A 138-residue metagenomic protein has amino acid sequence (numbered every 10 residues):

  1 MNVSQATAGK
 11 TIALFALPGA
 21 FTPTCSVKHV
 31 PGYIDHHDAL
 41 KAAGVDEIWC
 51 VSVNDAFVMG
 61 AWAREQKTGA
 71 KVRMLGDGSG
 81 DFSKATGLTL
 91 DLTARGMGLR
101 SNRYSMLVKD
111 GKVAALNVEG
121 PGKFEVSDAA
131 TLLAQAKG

Functional and structural regions predicted by a protein language model:
M1-G138: Chalcogenol-based redox active-site neighborhoods
